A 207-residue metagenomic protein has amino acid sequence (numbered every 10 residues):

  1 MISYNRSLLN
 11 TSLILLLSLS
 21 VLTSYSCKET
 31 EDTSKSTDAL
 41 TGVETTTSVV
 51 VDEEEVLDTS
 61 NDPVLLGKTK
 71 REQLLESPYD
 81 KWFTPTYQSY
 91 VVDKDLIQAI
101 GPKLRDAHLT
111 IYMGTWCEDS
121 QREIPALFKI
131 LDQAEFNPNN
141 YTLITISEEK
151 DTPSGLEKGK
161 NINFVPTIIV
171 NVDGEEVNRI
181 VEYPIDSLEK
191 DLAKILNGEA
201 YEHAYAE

Functional and structural regions predicted by a protein language model:
I2-L13: Bacterial N-terminal signal peptides that target proteins for export
T23-S26: C-terminal motif of bacterial Sec signal peptides marking the signal peptidase cleavage site
S34-L104: N-terminal leader/targeting and pre-domain segments
G101-H108, A126-I144: Conserved helix-turn-beta segment immediately C-terminal to the redox Cys motif in thioredoxin-like folds
T110-T115, P138-T152: Thiol-based oxidoreductase modules, predominantly thioredoxin-like and allied folds used for disulfide exchange
T115-E123: Conserved redox-active cysteine motifs that mediate thiol-disulfide chemistry, especially di-cysteine Cys-X(1-2)-Cys
L143-F164, L196: Thioredoxin-like thiol-disulfide oxidoreductase module
F164, V170-A206: Non-catalytic, surface beta->alpha helical segment in thiol-disulfide oxidoreductase systems
